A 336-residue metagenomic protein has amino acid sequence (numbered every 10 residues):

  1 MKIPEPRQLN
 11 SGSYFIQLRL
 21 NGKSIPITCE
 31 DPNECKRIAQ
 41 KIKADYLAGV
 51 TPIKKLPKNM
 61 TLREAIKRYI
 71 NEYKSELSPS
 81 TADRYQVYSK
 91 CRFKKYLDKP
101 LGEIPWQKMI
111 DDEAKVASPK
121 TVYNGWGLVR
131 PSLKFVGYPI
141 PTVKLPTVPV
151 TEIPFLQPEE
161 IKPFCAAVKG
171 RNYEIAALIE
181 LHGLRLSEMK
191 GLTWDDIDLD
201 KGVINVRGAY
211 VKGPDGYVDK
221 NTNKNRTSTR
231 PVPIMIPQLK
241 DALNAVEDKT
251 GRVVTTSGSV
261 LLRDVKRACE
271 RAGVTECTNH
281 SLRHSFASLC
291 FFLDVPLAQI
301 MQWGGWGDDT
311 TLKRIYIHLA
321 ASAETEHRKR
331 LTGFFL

Functional and structural regions predicted by a protein language model:
I3, Y88-R92, K99-L145, T151 (+1 more regions): N-terminal DNA-binding recognition helix of tyrosine site-specific recombinases/integrases
Q8-P105, D248: N-terminal DNA-binding module of tyrosine recombinases/phage integrases
P119, P139-L192, D200, R283: Basic, Lys/Arg- and aromatic-enriched nucleic-acid-binding interface segment
G125, M235-T275: Active-site/catalytic core of tyrosine-dependent DNA strand-transfer enzymes
P158-E160, L192-A242: Conserved tyrosine-mediated DNA breakage-rejoining catalytic core shared by Y-recombinases
E188-K190, C277-T278, A287, D294-W306: Active-site-proximal segment of tyrosine recombinases
I197-V203, V295-I315: Short, polar N-cap/turn motifs at the start of nucleic acid-interacting alpha helices
Y217-D219, R314-L336: DNA/chromatin major-groove-contacting recognition/catalytic segments
